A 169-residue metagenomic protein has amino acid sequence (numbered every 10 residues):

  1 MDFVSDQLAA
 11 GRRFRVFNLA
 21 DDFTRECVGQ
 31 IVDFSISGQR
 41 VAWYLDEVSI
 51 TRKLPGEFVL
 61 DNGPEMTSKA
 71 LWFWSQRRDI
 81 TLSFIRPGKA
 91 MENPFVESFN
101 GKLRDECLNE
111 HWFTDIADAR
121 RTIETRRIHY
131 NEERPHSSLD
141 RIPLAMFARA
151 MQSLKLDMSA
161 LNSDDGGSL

Functional and structural regions predicted by a protein language model:
F3-I128: RNase H-like DDE/DDD metal-dependent nuclease/strand-transfer catalytic core used by mobile genetic elements
Q76-I80, K102-L169: C-terminal domain-tail junction helix/linker
